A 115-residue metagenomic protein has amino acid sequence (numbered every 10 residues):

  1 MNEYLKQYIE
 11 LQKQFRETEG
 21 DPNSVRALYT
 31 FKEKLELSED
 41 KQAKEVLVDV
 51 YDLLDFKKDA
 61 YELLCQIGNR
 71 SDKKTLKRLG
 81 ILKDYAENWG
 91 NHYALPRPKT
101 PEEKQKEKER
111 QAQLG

Functional and structural regions predicted by a protein language model:
Y8-F15, V48: Conserved small-residue packing positions in alpha-helical repeats and bundles
E19-Y29: Helix-turn-helix repeat elements of alpha-solenoid scaffolds
L28-L35, L64: Inward-facing hydrophobic residues that define packing positions of alpha-helical scaffold repeats
L35-S38, S71-D72: Alpha-helical junction/boundary sensor with strong preference for TPR arrays
Y61-S71: TPR/TPR-like (Sel1-like) alpha-helical repeat modules
